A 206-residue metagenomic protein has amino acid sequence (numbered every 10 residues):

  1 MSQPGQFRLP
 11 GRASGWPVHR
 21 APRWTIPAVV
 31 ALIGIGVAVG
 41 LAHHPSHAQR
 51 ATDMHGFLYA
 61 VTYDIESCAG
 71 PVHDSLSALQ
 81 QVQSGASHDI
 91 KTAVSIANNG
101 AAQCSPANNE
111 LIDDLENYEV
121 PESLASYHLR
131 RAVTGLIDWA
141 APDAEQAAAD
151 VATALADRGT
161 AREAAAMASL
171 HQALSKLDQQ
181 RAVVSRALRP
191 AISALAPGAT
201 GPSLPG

Functional and structural regions predicted by a protein language model:
M1-W24: Terminal targeting segments of Actinobacterial cell-envelope proteins
P10, A28, I35, P45-A48 (+2 more regions): Short, intrinsically disordered, low-complexity terminal segments
A13-W16, G36, A173-L174: Helix-centric, low-specificity signal for extended rod-like, repetitive segments
S14, P22, H55-G56, V61: Short, low-complexity intrinsically disordered segments
P17, A28-V29, Q81: Detector for intrinsically disordered, low-structure N-terminal pre-sequences
R23-L41: Hydrophobic membrane-insertion alpha-helices, especially the h-region of bacterial N-terminal signal peptides
G36-G56: Transmembrane signal-anchor/signal-peptide helices with a preference for the extracytoplasmic
A60-G206: Alpha-helical segments in soluble extracytoplasmic regions
